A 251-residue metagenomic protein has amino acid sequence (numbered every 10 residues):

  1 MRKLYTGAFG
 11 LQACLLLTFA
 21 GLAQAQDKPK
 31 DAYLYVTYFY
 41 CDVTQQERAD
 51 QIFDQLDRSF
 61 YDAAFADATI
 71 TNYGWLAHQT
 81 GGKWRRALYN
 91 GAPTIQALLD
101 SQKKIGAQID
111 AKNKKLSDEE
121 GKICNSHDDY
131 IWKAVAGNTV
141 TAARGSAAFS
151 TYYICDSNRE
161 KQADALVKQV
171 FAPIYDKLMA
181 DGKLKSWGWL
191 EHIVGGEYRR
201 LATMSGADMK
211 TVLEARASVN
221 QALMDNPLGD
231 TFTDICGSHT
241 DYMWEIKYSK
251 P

Functional and structural regions predicted by a protein language model:
M1-L4: Positively charged n-region of N-terminal signal peptides that target proteins for export
A8-A20: Bacterial N-terminal signal peptides
Q24-A111, D118-P251: Short S/T/G/P-rich N-terminal loop/turn motif that feeds into the first structured element of a domain
